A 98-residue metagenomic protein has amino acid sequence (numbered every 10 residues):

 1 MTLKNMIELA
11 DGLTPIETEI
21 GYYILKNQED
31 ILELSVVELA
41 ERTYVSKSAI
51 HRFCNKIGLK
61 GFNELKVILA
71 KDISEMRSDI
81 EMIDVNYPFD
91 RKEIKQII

Functional and structural regions predicted by a protein language model:
T2-K4, E8, G12-Y22, K26-E33 (+2 more regions): HTH-adjacent hinge/linker in prokaryotic transcriptional regulators
